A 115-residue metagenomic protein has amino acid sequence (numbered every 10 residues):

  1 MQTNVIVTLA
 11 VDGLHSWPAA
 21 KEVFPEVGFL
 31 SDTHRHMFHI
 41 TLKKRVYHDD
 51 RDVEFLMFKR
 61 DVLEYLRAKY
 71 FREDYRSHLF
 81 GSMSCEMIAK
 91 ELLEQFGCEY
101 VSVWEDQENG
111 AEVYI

Functional and structural regions predicted by a protein language model:
M1-I115: Charge-rich, low-complexity N-terminal segments
